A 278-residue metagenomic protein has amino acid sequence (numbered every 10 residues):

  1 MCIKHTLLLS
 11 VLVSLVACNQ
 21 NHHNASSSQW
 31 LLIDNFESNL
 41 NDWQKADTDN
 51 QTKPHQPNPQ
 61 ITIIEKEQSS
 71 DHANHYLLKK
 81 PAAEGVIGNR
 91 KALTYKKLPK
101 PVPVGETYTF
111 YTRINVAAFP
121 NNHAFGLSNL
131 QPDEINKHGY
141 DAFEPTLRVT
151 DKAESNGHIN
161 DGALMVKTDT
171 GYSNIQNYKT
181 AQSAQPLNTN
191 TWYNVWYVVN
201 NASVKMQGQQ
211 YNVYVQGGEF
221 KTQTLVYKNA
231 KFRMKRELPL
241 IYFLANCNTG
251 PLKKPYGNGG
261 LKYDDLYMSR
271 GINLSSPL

Functional and structural regions predicted by a protein language model:
L15-A17: C-terminal motif of bacterial Sec signal peptides marking the signal peptidase cleavage site
N24-P54, P277-L278: Extracellular carbohydrate-recognition regions
F36, D264-G271: Extracellular beta-strand elements of beta-rich domains used for carbohydrate recognition/degradation or cell-matrix
L40-E84: Extracellular glycan-recognition surfaces and repeat-rich motifs
H75-K167: Secretory/extracellular carbohydrate-interaction modules and structurally similar beta-sandwich "look-alikes"
T168-N194: Short, aromatic/His-centered strand-loop micro-motif at the edge of beta-sheets
T191-V204, V213: Short tryptophan-centered beta-strand motifs in secreted/extracellular beta-sheet-rich domains of glycan-recognition
T224-D264: Flexible glycan-contacting loops in extracellular carbohydrate-active proteins
